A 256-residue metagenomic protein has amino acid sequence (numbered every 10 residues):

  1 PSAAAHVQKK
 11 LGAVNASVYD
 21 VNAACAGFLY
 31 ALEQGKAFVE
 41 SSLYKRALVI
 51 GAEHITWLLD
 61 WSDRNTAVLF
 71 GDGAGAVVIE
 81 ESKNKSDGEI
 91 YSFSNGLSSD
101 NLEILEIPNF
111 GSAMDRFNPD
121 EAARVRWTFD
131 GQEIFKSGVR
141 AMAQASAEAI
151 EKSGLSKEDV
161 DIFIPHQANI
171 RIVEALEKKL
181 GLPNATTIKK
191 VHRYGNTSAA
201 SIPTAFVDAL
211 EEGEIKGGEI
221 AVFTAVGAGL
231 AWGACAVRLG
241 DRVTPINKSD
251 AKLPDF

Functional and structural regions predicted by a protein language model:
P1-G12, L48-I55, S112-D120, I172-N184: Acidic-glycine-rich active-site phosphate/pyrophosphate-binding loop
P1-S2, L59-D63, E103, W232-A236: Short acidic, glycine/serine/threonine-rich loops at helix termini
K9, V14-S17, V21-E40, V139 (+2 more regions): Claisen-condensing/thiolase-fold acyl-transfer catalytic domains that form or cleave C-C bonds in fatty acid
L11-A13, V39-S42, A67-G71, K83-N84 (+2 more regions): Solvent-exposed alpha-helices and their adjacent loops that cap or buttress functional pockets in soluble metabolic
N22, A47-E53, I79, S94 (+1 more regions): Short beta-strand segments
E40-A74: Flexible, glycine-rich active-site loops centered on histidine and acidic residues that chelate a metal or position
G51-A52, W57, S98-I104, I170: Acyl-CoA/ACP chain-elongation machinery
D63-K136, R140, Q144, R238-F256: Condensing-enzyme catalytic core mediating Claisen C-C bond formation in acyl metabolism
